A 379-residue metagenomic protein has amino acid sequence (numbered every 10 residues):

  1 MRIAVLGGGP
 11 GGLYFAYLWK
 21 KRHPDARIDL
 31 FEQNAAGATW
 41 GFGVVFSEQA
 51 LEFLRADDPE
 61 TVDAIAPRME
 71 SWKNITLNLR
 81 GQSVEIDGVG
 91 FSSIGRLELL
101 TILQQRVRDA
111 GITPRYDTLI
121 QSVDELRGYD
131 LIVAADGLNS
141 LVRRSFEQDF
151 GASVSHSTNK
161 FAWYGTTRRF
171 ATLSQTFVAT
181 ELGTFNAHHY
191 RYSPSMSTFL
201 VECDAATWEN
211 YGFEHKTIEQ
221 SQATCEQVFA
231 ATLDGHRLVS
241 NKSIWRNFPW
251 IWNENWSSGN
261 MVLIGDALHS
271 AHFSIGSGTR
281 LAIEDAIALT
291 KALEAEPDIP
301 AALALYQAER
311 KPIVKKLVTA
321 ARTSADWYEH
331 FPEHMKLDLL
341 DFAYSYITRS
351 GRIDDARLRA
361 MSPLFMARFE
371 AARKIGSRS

Functional and structural regions predicted by a protein language model:
M1-I3: Extreme N-terminal starter segment of soluble prokaryotic enzymes
V5-R22, V133-A134, I244-T323, W327: Conserved mid-domain beta->alpha element of the FAD-binding
G11, A36, N139: Conserved Rossmann-like nucleotide-cofactor binding loop
K20-W40: Glycine-rich FAD pyrophosphate-binding loop
K21, V62, K291-S379: C-terminal helical "tail/cap" subdomain of flavin- and related membrane-associated enzymes
A35-F53: Conserved N-terminal glycine-rich FAD pyrophosphate-binding loop of Rossmann-like flavoproteins
E48-G165, L364-S379: Conserved N-terminal helical subregion
V84-V89, G95, A171-W252: Conserved FAD/dinucleotide-binding core of flavoprotein oxidoreductases
